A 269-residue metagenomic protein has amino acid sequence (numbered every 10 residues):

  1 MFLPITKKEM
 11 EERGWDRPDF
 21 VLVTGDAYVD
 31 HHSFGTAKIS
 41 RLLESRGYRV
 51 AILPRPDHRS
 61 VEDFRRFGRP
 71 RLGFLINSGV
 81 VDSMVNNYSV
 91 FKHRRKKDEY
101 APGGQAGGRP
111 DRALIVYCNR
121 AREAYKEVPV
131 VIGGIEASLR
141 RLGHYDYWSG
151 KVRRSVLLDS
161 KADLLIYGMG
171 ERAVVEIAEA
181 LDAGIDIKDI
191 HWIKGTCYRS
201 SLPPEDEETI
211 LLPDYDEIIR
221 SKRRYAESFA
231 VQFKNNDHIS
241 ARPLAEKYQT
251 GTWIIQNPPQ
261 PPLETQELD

Functional and structural regions predicted by a protein language model:
M1-R17, A27, H238-D269: N-terminal [4Fe-4S]-dependent radical SAM core
F2-E12, K38-I39, F67-P70, A121: DnaQ-like (DEDDh/DEDDy) 3′-5′ exonuclease domain used for proofreading and 3′-end trimming on nucleic acids
T6-Y28, P110-A121: A short, flexible N-terminal coil/short beta segment enriched in small residues
P18-T24, H31-G68: Nucleic acid-processing catalytic cores of prokaryotic defense/repair systems
V21-L22, L75, V131, I166 (+2 more regions): Structured core elements
V23, A101-Q105, I255: Short coil/turn segments at secondary-structure junctions
G35, P54-Q249, Q260-P261: Glycine-rich beta-alpha loop elements in corrinoid/cobalamin-binding modules across cobalamin-dependent enzymes
S40, R154, L268: Short glycine-/small-residue-rich flexible loop motifs, especially phosphate/cofactor-binding loops
